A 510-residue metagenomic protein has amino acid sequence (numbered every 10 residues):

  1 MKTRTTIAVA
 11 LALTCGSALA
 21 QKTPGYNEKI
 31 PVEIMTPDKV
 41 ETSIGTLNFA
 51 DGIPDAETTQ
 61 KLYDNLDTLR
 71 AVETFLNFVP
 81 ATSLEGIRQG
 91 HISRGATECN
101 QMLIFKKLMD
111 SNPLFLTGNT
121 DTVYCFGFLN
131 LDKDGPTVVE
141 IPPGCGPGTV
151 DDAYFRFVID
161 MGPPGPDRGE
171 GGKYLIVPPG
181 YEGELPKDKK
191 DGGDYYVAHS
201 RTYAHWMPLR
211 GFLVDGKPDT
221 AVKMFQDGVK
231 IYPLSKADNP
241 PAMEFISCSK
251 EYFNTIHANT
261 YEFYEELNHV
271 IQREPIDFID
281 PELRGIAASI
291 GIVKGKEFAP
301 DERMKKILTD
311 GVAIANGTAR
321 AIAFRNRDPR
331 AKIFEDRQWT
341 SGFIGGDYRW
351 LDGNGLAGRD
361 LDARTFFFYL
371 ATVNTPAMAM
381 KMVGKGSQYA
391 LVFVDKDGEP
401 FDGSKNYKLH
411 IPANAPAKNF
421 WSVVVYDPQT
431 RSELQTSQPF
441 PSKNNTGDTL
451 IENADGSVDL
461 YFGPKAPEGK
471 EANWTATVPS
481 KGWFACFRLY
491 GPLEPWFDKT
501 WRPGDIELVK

Functional and structural regions predicted by a protein language model:
M1-A20: Gram-negative bacterial Sec-dependent N-terminal signal peptides
Q21-K510: A compositional/structural signature for long, glycine/proline-rich flexible linkers and loops on extracytoplasmic
